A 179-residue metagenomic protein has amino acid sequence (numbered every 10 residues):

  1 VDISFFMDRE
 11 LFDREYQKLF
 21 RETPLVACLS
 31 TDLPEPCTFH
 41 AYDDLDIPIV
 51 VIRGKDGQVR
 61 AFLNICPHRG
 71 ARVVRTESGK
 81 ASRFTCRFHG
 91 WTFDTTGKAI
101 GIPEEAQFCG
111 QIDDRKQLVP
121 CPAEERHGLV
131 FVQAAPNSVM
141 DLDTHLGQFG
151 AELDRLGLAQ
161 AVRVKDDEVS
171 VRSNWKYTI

Functional and structural regions predicted by a protein language model:
V1-V59, T92-I179: Rieske [2Fe-2S] iron-sulfur-binding subdomain
T38-R87: Glycine-rich active-site/cofactor-binding loop and its immediate structural neighborhood
